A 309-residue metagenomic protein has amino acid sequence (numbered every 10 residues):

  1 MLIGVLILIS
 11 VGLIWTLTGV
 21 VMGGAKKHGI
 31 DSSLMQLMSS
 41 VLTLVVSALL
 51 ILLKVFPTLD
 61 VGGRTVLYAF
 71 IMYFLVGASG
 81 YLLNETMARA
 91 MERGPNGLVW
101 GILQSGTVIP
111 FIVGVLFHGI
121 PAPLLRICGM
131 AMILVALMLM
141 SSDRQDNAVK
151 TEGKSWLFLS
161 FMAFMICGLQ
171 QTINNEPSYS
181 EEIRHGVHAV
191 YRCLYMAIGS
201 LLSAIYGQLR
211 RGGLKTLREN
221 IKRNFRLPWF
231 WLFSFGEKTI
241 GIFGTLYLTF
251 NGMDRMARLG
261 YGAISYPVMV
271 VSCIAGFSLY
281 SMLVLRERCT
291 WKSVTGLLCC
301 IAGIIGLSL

Functional and structural regions predicted by a protein language model:
M1-L309: Polytopic alpha-helical membrane proteins, predominantly small-molecule transporters/carriers
